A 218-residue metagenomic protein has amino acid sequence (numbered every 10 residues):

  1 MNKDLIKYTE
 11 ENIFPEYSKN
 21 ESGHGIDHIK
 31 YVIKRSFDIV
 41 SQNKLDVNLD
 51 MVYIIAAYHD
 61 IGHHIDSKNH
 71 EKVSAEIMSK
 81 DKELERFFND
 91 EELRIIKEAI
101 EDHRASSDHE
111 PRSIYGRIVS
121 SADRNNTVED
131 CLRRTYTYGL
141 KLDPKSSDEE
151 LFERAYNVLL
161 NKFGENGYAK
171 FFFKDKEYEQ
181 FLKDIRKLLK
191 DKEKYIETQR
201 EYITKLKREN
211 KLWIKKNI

Functional and structural regions predicted by a protein language model:
M1-P15: Short alpha-helical hairpin
Y17, V40, D60-I65, K82 (+2 more regions): Short amphipathic alpha-helical interaction patches enriched in hydrophobic/aromatic residues with interspersed Lys/Arg
S18-D46, Y58, S107-I218: Divalent metal-dependent phosphate-bond-processing catalytic cores, especially two-metal-ion Mg2+/Mn2+ enzymes that act
V32-I33, N69-L84: An active-site-proximal "capping" alpha-helix that borders the catalytic cofactor pocket
V47-D66, H70, S74, I95-R104: His-Asp-centered metal-binding catalytic motifs of divalent-metal-dependent phosphohydrolases/nucleases
I77-S113: Hydrophobic, well-structured mid-protein blocks that either form specific transmembrane helices
